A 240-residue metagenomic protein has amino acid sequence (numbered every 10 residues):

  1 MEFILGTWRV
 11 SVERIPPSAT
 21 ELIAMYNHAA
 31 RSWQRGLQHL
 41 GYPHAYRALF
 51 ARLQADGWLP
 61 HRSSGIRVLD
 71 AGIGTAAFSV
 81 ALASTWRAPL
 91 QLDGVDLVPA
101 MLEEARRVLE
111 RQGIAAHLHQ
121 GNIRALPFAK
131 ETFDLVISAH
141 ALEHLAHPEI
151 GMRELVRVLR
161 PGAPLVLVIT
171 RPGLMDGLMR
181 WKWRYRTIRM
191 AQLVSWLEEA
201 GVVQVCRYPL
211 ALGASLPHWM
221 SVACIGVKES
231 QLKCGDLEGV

Functional and structural regions predicted by a protein language model:
E2-H61, A77, A81, E104: Conserved class I S-adenosyl-L-methionine
L69-A125: Class I SAM-dependent methyltransferase SAM/SAH-binding core
I137: A conserved beta-strand element that flanks and buttresses the S-adenosyl-L-methionine
H140-A141: Short catalytic micro-motifs in class I SAM-dependent methyltransferases
E149-P161: A short glycine-rich, Lys/Arg-flanked "PGG" loop and its adjoining helix->strand segment in the class I
A163-I169: Conserved beta-strand signature within the Rossmann-like core of class I S-adenosyl-L-methionine
G177-Q192: Acceptor-substrate binding/catalytic loop of class I
A211-V240: Core SAM-dependent methyltransferase catalytic element
